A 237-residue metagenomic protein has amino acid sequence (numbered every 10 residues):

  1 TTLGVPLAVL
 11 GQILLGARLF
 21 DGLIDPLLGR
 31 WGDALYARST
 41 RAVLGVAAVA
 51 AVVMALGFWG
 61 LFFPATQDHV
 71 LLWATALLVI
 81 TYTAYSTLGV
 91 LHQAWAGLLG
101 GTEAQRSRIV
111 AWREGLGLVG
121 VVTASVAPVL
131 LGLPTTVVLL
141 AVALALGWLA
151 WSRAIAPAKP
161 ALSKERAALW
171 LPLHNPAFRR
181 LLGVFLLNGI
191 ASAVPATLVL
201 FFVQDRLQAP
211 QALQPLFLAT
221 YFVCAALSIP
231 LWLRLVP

Functional and structural regions predicted by a protein language model:
T1-P237: Membrane-embedded alpha-helical bundles of multi-pass transporters/translocases, especially carrier/permease families
